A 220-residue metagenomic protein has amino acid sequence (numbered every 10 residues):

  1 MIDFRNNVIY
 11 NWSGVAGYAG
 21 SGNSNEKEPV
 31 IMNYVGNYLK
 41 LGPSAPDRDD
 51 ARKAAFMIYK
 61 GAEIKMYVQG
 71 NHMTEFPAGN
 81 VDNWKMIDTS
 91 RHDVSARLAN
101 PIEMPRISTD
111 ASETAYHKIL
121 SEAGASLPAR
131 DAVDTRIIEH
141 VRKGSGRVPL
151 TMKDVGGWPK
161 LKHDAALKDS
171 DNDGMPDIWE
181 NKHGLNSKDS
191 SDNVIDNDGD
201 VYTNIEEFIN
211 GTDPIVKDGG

Functional and structural regions predicted by a protein language model:
M1-G14, V30-P43, Y67-E75: Right-handed parallel beta-helix
S13-G20, P43-R52, P77-N83: Short glycine/acidic-rich loop motifs that flank beta-strands on beta-rich extracellular proteins
A19, N23-N25, V35: Extended amphipathic alpha-helical segments with heptad-repeat/coiled-coil character used for oligomerization, fusion
E28, A62-K65: Extended ligand-binding clefts on enzyme/binding-domain cores
D49-E63: Conserved blade-ending motifs and adjacent loop-strand segments that build the rim/top face of beta-propeller domains
H72, P77, V81-A166: Extracellular/surface-exposed low-complexity segments
K153-G220: Extracellular calcium-associated, cysteine-rich motifs in secreted modular proteins
